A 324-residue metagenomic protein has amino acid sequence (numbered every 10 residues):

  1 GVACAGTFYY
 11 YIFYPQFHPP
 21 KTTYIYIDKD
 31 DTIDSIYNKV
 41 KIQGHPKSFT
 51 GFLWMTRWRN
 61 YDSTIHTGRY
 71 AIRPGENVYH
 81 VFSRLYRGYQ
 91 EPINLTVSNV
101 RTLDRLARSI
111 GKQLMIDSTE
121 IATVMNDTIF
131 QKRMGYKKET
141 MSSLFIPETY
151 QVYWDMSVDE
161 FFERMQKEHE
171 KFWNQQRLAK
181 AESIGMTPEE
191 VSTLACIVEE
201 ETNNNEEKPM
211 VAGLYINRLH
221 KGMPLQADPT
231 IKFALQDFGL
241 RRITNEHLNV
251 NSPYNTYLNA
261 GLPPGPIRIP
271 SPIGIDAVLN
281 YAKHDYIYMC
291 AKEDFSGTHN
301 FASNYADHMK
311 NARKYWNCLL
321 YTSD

Functional and structural regions predicted by a protein language model:
G1-G6: Hydrophobic membrane-insertion alpha-helices, especially the h-region of bacterial N-terminal signal peptides
F8-W173: Signal peptide-directed extracytoplasmic domains
T96, L114-T119, T123, F130-S323: Bacterial extracytoplasmic/cell-wall-associated proteins, especially those involved in peptidoglycan
